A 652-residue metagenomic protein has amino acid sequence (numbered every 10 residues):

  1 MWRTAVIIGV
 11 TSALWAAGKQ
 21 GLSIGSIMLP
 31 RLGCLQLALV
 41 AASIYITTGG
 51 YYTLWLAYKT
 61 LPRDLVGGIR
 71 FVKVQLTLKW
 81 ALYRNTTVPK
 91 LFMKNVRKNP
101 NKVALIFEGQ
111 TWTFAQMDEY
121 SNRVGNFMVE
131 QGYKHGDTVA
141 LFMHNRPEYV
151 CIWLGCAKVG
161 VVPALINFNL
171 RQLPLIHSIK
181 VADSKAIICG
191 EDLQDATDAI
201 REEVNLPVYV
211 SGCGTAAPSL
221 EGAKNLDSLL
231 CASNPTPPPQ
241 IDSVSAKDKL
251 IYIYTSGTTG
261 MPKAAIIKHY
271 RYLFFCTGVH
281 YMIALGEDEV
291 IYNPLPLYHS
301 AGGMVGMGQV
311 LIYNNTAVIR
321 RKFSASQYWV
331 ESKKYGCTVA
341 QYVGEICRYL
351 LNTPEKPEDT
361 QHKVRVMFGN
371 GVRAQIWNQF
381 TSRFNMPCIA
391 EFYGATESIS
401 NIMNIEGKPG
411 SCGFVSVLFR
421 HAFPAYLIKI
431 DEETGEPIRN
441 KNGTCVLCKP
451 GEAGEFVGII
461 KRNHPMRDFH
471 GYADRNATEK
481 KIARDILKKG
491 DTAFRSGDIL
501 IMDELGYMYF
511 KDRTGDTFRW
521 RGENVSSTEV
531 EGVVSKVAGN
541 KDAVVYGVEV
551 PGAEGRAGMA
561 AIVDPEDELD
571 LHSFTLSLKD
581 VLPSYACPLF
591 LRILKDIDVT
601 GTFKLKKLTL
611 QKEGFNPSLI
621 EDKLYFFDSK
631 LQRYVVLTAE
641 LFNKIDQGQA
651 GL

Functional and structural regions predicted by a protein language model:
M1-G67, E130-Q131, L154, K158-C231 (+2 more regions): Structural core segment of the AMP-binding/adenylate-forming
L14, W80-P89, M93, N101-L154 (+1 more regions): Conserved AMP-binding/adenylate-forming core of the ANL superfamily
P100-N101, N145, C213-T215, E221 (+3 more regions): Conserved pre-ATP/AMP-binding loop-to-beta segment of ANL
T113-A115, L250-F274: Conserved AMP-binding A3 loop
L170, H177, I187-C189, A340 (+3 more regions): AMP-binding/adenylate-forming catalytic core of the ANL superfamily
L273-V290, Y298-T338, Y349, T353: Conserved AMP-binding/adenylation subdomain of ANL enzymes
I312, W329, K333-V343, L351-T434 (+1 more regions): Gly/Ser/Thr-rich phosphate-binding loop
L582-K604, D622-Q647: AMP-binding/adenylate-forming catalytic domain of the ANL superfamily
